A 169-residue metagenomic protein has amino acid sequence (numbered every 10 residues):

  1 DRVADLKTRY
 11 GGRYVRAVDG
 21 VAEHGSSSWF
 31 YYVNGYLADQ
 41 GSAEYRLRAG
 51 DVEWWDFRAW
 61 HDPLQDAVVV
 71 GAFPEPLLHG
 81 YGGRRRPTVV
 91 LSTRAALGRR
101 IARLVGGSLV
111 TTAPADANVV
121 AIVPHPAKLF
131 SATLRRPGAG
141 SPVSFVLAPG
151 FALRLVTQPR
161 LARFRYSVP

Functional and structural regions predicted by a protein language model:
D1-P169: Ubiquitin-like/PB1-type beta-grasp interaction modules and other compact soluble beta-rich domains
